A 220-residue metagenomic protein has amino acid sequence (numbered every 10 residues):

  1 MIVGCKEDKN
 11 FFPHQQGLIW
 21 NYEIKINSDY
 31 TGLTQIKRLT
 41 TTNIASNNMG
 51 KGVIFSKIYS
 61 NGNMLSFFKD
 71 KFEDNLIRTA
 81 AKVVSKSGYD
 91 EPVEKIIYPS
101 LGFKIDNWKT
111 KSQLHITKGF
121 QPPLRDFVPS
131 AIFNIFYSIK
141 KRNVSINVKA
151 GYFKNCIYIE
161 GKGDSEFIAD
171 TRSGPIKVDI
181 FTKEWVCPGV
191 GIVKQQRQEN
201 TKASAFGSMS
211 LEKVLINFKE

Functional and structural regions predicted by a protein language model:
M1-V3: Sec-dependent bacterial lipoprotein signal peptides
C5-E220: Conserved functional acidic sites
